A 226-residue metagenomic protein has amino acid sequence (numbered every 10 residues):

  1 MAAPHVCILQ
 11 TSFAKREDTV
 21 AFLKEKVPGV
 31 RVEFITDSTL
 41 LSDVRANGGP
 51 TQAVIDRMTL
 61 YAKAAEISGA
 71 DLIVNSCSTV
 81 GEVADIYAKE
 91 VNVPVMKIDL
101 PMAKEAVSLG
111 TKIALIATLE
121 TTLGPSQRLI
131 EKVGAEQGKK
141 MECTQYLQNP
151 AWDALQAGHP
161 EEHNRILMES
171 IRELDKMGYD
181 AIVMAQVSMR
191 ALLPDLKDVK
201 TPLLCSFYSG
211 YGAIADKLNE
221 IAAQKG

Functional and structural regions predicted by a protein language model:
M1-G226: Non-catalytic structural scaffold of enzyme domains
